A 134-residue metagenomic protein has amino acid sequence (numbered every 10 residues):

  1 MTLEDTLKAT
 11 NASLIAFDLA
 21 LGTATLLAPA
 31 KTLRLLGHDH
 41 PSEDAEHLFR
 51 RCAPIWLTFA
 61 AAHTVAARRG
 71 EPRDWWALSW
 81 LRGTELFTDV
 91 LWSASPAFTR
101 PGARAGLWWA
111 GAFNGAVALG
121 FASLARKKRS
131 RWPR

Functional and structural regions predicted by a protein language model:
M1-D18: Cytosolic juxtamembrane helix and N-cap/initiation of the first transmembrane helix
L14-S42: Hydrophobic transmembrane helix segments
A16-L21, D44-R68, W80-F87: Core segments of alpha-helical transmembrane spans in multipass integral membrane proteins
L36-D44, R68-R73: Short juxtamembrane and helix-loop transition motifs at transmembrane-helix boundaries in membrane proteins
D39-E43, W76, R100-G111: Non-cytosolic membrane-interface motifs at loop->transmembrane helix junctions
R68-R69, F87-L107: Membrane-helix boundary connector in multi-pass membrane proteins
W76-W92, N114-G115: Hydrophobic alpha-helical membrane segments
G115-R134: Membrane-water interface at the C-terminal end of transmembrane alpha helices
